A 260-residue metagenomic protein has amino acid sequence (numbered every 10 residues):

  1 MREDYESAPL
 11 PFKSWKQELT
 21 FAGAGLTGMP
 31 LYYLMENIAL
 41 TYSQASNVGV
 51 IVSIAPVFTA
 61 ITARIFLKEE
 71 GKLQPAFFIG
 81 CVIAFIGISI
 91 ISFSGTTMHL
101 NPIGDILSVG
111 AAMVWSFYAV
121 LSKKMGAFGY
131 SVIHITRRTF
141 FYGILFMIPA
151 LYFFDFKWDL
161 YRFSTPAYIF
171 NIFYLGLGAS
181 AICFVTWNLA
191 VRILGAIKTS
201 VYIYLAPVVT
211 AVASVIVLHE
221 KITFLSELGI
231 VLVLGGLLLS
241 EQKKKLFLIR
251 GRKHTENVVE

Functional and structural regions predicted by a protein language model:
M1-K13, I65, F85-H99, Y142-P166 (+2 more regions): Membrane-interface helix-cap regions at the ends of transmembrane helices in multi-pass membrane proteins
M1-R2, G23, F58, F77-I86 (+5 more regions): Hydrophobic alpha-helical transmembrane segments of multi-pass integral membrane proteins, especially transporters
E3-V52, I83-A84, I90, G176-L194: Specific transmembrane alpha-helical segments of multi-pass solute transporters/efflux pumps, especially DMT/EamA
M29, A45-I54, L121-I144, G176-I216: Helix-helix packing/entry segments at the starts of transmembrane helices
Y33-N37, V57-A60, S92, W115-V120 (+3 more regions): Residues that mark transmembrane-helix kinks and helix-interface sites in multi-pass secondary transporters
A55-I79, V208-E227: C-terminal transmembrane-helix exit sites in multi-pass transporters
T62, L73-S94, Y204, L225-K244: Hydrophobic transmembrane alpha-helices of multi-pass small-molecule transport proteins
K244-E260: Intrinsic disorder in cytosolic terminal tails and internal cytosolic loops of multi-pass membrane transporters
